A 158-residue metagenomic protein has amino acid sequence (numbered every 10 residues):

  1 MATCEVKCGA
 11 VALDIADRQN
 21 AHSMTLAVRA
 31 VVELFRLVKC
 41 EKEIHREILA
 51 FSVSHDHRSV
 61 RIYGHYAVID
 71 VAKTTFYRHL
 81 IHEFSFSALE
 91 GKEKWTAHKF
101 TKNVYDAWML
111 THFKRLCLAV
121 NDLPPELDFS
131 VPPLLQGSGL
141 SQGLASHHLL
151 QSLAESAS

Functional and structural regions predicted by a protein language model:
M1, A10-S158: Extended catalytic cores and adjacent scaffolds of nucleotide/polyanion-binding enzymes
C4: Conserved beta3 VAIK motif of the Hanks protein kinase fold
K7: Anionic group-transfer/hydrolysis microenvironments
